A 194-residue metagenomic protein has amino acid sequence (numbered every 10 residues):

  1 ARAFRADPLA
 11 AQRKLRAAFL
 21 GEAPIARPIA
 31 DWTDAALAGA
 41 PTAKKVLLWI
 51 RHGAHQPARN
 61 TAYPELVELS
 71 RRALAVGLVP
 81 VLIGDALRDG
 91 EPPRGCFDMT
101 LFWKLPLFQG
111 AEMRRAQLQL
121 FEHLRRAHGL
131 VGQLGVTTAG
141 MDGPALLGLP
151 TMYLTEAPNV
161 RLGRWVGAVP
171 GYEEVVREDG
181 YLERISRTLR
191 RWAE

Functional and structural regions predicted by a protein language model:
A1-A30, R72, G163-E194: Leloir-type glycosyltransferase catalytic cores
A1-A54, A58-R59, Y63, D85-G90: Hydrophobic alpha-helical positions that pack around
R2, P93-Q109, L149-M152, A168-D179: Active-site regions of enzymes building and remodeling cell-envelope glycoconjugates
T33-L37, L69-G77, L124-R125, L189 (+1 more regions): Hydrophobic, Leu/Ile/Phe/Ala-enriched alpha-helical segments that form helix-helix packing faces
P41-K45, A75-V79, L130: A general structural motif
L47-W49, V79-G84, G135, Y153-T155: A structural signal for short, well-ordered beta-strand segments and their strand-loop junctions that often border
I50-A54, A58-L120: Catalytic donor nucleotide-activated moiety binding site of glycosyltransferases and closely related
L120-W165: A donor-sugar binding/catalytic signature common to diverse glycosyltransferases and related nucleotide-sugar
